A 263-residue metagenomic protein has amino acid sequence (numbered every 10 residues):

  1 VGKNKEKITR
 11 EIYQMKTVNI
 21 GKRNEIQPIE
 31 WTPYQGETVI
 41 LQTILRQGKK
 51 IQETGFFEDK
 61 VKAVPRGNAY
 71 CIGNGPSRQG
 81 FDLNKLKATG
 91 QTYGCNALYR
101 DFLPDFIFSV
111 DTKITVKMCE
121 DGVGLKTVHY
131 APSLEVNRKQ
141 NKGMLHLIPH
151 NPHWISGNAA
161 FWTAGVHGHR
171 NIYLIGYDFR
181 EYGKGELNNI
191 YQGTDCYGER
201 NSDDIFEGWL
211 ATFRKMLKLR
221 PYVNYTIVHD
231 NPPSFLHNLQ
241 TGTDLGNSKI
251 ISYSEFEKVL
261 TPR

Functional and structural regions predicted by a protein language model:
K5, T9-R263: Metal-ion/cofactor- or nucleotide/acyl-coenzyme-handling active-site neighborhoods
